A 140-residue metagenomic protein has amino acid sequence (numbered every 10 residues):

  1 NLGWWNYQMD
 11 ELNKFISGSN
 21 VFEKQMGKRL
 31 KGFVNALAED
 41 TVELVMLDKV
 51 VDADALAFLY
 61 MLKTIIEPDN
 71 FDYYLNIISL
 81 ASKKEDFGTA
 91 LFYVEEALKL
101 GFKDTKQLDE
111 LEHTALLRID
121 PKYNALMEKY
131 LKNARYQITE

Functional and structural regions predicted by a protein language model:
N1-K14, G18-D48, D69-S79: Amphipathic alpha-helical repeat scaffolds of TPR domains
L2, K49-V50, K84, D120: Structural motif corresponding to the intra-repeat A-B loop/turn of tetratricopeptide repeats
W5, L91-D104, E128-R135: TPR/TPR-like (Sel1-like) alpha-helical repeat modules
Q8, A55-L56, A90: Single-residue signature of alpha-solenoid repeat helices
E11, G18, F58-Y60, Y93 (+1 more regions): Alpha-helical solenoid repeat scaffolds, predominantly canonical TPR units
V21-K28, Y60-P68, L98-G101, N133-Y136: Solenoid-like repeat scaffolds
R29-F33, Q107-E140: Terminal, low-structured helical/coil segments at or just beyond the last alpha-helical repeat
P68-L100: Sterile Alpha Motif
